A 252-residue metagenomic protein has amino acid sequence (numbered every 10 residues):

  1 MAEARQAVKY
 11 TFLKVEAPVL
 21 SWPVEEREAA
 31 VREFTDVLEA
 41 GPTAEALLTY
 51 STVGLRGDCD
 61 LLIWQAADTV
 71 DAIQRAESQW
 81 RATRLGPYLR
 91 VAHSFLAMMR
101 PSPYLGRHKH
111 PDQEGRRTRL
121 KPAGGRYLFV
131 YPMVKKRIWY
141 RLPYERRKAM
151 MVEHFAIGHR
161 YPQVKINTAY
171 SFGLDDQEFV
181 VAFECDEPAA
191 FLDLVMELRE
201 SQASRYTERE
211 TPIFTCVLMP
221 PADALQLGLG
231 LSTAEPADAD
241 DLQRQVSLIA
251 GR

Functional and structural regions predicted by a protein language model:
M1-P42, D68-I73, S94-R160, F172 (+3 more regions): Short S/T/G/P-rich N-terminal loop/turn motif that feeds into the first structured element of a domain
V8, D58-D60, R126-L128, D176-V180: Short, solvent-exposed beta-strand edge segments and adjacent coil->beta transition regions
L13, S51-T52, W64-D68, T168-S171 (+2 more regions): A structural feature that tracks compact, well-ordered secondary-structure segments with a strong bias toward
E16-L20, G57-L62: Glycine-/proline-rich flexible loop or hinge segments
V37-C59, P87-P101, F155-E178, L194 (+1 more regions): Short, glycine- and small/hydrophobic-rich beta-strand elements in well-ordered beta-sheets
A72, L85-Y88: Short helix C-cap/helix-to-loop transition motifs enriched in small/turn-promoting residues
R75-T83, D193-R199: Short amphipathic alpha-helices in soluble, non-transmembrane regions that often serve as interface/regulatory elements
